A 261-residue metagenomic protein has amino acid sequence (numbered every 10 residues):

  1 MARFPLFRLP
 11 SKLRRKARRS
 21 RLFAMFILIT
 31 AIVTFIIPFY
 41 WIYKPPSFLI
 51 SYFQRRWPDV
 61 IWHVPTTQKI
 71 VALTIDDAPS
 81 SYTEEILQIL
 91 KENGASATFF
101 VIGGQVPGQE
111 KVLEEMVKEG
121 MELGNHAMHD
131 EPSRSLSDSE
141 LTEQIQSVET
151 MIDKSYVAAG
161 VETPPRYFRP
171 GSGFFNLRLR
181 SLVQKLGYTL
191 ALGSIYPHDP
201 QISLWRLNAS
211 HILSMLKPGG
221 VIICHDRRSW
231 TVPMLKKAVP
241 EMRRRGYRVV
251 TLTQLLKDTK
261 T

Functional and structural regions predicted by a protein language model:
A2-L73, P79-E92, A238-E241, R245-T261: N-terminal pre-catalytic segment of deacetylase/amide-hydrolase enzymes
S47-L136, E140, Q144-V157, T163-P165 (+1 more regions): Active-site beta->alpha N-cap acidic-glycine motif
A72, T98-F100, G124, R169 (+3 more regions): Structural detector of well-ordered beta-strand residues that form the stable sheet scaffold of enzyme domains
S80-Y82, D130-P132, F174-R178, H198 (+1 more regions): Active-site environment of divalent metal-dependent phosphoester hydrolases
D138-E143, R206, S229-V232: Non-membrane alpha-helical structural segments and their capping/turn regions in soluble enzymes
S155-N176, R180-V183: Basic- and aromatic-lined ligand-binding clefts that recognize polyanionic substrates
F174, L179-M215, Y247-D258: His/Asp/Glu-enriched short active-site or ligand-binding loop at hydrolase and phosphoryl-transfer sites
